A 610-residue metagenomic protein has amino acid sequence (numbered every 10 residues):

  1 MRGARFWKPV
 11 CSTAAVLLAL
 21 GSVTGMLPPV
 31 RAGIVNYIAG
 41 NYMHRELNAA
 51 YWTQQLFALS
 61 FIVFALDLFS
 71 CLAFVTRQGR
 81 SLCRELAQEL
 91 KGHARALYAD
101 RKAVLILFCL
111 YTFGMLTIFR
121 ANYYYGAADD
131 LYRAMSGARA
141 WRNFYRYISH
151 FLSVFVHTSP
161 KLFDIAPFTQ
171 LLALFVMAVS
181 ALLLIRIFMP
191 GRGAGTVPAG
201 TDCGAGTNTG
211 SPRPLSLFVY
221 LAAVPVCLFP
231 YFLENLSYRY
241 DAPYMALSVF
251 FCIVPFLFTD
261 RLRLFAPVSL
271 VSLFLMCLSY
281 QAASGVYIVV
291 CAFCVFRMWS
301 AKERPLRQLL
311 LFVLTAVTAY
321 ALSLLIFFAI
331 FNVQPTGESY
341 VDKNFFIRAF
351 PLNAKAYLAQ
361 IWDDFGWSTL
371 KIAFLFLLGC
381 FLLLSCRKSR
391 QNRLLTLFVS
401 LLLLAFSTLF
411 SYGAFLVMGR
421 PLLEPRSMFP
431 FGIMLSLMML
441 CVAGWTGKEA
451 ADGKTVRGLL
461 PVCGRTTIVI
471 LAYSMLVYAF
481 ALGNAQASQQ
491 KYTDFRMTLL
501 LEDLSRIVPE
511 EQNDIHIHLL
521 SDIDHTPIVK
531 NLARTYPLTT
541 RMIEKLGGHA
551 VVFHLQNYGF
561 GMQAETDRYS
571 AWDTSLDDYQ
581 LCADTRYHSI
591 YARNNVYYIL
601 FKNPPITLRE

Functional and structural regions predicted by a protein language model:
M1, F6, V75-D100, G191-P214 (+2 more regions): Membrane-interfacial, low-structure loops and terminal tails that flank and connect transmembrane helices in multi-pass
R2-L17, S279: Juxtamembrane interface helix immediately N-terminal to a transmembrane segment
V10-C11, G21, G25, I34-S60 (+10 more regions): Intrinsically disordered, polar/acidic, low-complexity terminal segments
A15, W445-A479: Signature aromatic-anchored transmembrane alpha helix within multi-pass, membrane-resident enzymes that catalyze glycan
L18-M43, T112-L183, L221-A223, S237-P243 (+2 more regions): Transmembrane catalytic cores of multi-pass membrane glycosyltransferases and polysaccharide-assembly enzymes
F61-F69, V176-F188, V249-D260, S272-L275 (+4 more regions): Transmembrane alpha-helical segments
N208, C252-V268, S300-R304: Membrane-interface transmembrane helices that cradle and orient dolichyl/undecaprenyl
S216-L236, M245-I253, S269-L270: Membrane-embedded helix bundles of polyisoprenyl
